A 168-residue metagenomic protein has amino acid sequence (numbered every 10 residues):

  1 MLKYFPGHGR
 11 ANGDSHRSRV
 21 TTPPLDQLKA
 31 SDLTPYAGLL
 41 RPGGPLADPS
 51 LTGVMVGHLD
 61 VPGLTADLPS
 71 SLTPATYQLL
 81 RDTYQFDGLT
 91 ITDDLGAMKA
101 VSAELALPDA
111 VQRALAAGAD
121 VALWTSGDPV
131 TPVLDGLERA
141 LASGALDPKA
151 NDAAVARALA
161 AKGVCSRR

Functional and structural regions predicted by a protein language model:
M1-A145: Second-shell residues forming the walls of enzyme active-site clefts
R139, S143-R168: Mid-to-C-terminal alpha-helical segments outside catalytic/metal-binding sites
